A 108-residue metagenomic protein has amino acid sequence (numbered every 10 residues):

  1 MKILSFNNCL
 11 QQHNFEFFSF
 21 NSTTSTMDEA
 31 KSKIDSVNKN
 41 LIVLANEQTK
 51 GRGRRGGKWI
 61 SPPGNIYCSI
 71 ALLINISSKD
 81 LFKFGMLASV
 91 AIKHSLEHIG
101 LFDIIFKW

Functional and structural regions predicted by a protein language model:
M1-L101: N-terminal lobe of the biotin/lipoate ligase/transferase fold
L101-W108: Catalytic palm active-site di-aspartate
